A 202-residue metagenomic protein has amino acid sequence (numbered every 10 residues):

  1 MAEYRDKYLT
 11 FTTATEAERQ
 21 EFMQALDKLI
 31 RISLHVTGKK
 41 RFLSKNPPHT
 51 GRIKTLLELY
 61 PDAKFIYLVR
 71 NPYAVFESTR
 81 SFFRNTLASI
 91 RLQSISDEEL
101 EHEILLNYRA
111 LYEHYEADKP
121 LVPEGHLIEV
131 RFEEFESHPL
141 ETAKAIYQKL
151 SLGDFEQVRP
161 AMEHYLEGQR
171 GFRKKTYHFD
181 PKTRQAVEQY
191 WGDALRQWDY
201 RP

Functional and structural regions predicted by a protein language model:
M1-L68, V75, A110-V122: PAPS-dependent sulfotransferase catalytic domain
D6-T12, E16-M23, L34, R80-P202: PAPS-dependent sulfotransferases, especially Golgi type II membrane carbohydrate sulfotransferases
K64-I66, P72, L150-D154: C-terminal, active-site-flanking charged/polar segments
P72-A74, F135-E136: Conserved nucleotide-binding/hydrolysis micro-motifs of P-loop NTPases
